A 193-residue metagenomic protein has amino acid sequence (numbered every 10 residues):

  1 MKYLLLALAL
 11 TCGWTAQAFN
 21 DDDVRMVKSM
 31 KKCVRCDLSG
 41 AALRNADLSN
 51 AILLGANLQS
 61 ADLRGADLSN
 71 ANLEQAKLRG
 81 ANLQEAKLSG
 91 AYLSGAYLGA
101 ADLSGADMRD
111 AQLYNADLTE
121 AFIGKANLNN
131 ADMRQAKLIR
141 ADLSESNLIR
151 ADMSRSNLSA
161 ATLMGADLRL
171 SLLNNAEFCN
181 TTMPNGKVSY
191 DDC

Functional and structural regions predicted by a protein language model:
M1-L5: Positively charged n-region of N-terminal signal peptides that target proteins for export
G13-T15: N-terminal signal peptide c-region/cleavage motif recognized by signal peptidases
F19-C193: Tandem repeat scaffolds
